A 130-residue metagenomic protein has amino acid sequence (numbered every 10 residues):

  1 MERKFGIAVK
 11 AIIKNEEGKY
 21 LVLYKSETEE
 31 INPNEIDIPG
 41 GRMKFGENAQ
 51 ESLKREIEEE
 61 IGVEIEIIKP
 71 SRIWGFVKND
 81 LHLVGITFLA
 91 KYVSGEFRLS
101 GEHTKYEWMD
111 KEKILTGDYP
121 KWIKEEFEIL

Functional and structural regions predicted by a protein language model:
M1-Y20, I73: Conserved N-terminal beta-strand and adjoining loop/helix that marks the start of the Nudix/MutT-like hydrolase domain
R3-F5, N32-E35, N79-V84, S100-H103: A generic structural micro-feature
V9-A11, P70, F88-A90: A structural signal for short, well-ordered beta-strand segments
I13-K14, V22, A90-Y92, W108: Conserved hydrophobic "DFG−1" position in protein kinase catalytic cores
N15, W74-E96, E126: Active-site-adjacent beta-strand/loop module that shapes the phosphate/pyrophosphate-binding cleft
K19-E59: Conserved Nudix-box catalytic region and its N-terminal flanking loop in Nudix hydrolases and closely related
V63-R72: A short coil-to-beta-strand element that immediately follows conserved catalytic motifs
L89, R98-I129: NUDIX/MutT-family hydrolases
